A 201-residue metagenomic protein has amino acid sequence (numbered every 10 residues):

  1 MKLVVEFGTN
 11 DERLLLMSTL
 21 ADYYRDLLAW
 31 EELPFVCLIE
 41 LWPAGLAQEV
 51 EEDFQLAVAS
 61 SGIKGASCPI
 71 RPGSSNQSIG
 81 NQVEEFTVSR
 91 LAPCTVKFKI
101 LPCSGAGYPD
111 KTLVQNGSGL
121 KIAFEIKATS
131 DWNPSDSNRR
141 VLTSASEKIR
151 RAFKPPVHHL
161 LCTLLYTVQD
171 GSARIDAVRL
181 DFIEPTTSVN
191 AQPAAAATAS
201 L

Functional and structural regions predicted by a protein language model:
M1-N81: Interdomain/boundary linker segments immediately adjacent to catalytic/signaling cores
E6, N10, Q115-G119, P155 (+2 more regions): Intrinsically disordered, low-complexity linear regions
Q77, E84-V114, S118: A short acidic/basic microdomain associated with nuclease active sites
G80, S104, R150-K154: Short capping loops/turns at secondary-structure boundaries
K111-L113, I122-S130: Conserved catalytic cores of phosphodiester-cleaving nucleases, focusing on short active-site segments
G119-F124, L160: Conserved active-site beta-strand-loop modules that form the wall/rim of enzyme catalytic pockets and either contain
K127-A173: Catalytic cores of nucleic-acid endonucleases
P155, L164-L201: Domain-level recognition of nuclease-like catalytic cores that cleave nucleotide substrates
